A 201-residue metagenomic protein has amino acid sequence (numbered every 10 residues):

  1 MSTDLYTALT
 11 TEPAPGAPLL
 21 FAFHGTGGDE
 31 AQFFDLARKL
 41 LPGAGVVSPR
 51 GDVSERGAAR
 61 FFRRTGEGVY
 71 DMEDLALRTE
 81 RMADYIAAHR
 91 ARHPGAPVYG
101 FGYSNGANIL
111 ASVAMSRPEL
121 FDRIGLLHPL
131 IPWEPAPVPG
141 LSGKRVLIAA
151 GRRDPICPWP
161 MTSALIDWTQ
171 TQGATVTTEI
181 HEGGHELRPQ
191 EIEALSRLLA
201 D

Functional and structural regions predicted by a protein language model:
S2-G95: Serine-hydrolase catalytic machinery in alpha/beta-hydrolase-like enzymes
D35, S112-S116: Active-site signature of alpha/beta-hydrolase-fold catalytic machinery across serine- and Asp/Cys-nucleophile hydrolases
Y99-G102, L127: Short beta-strand immediately N-terminal to the catalytic nucleophile in serine-hydrolase-like folds
F101-G106, L110: Gly/Ala-rich beta-loop-alpha elbow adjacent to hydrolase catalytic centers
E119-P132: A conserved short beta-strand
I131-G143: Conserved serine/cysteine hydrolase catalytic core
L147-A150, D154: Short beta-strand/loop motif that positions the catalytic acidic residue of the alpha/beta-hydrolase fold
P160-D201: C-terminal catalytic histidine-bearing segment of alpha/beta-hydrolase fold enzymes
